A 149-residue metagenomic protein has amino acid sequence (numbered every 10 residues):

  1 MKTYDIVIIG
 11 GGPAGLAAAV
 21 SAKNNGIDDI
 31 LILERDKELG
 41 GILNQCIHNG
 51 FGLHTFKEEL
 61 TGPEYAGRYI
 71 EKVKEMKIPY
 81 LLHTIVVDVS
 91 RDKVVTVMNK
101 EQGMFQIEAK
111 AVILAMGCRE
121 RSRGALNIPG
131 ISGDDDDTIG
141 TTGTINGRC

Functional and structural regions predicted by a protein language model:
M1-I9, G67-C149: FAD-binding core/adjacent interface of flavoenzyme oxidoreductases
Y4-R68, K72: Beta1-alpha1 glycine-rich phosphate/pyrophosphate-binding loop at the start of Rossmann-like nucleotide-binding domains
